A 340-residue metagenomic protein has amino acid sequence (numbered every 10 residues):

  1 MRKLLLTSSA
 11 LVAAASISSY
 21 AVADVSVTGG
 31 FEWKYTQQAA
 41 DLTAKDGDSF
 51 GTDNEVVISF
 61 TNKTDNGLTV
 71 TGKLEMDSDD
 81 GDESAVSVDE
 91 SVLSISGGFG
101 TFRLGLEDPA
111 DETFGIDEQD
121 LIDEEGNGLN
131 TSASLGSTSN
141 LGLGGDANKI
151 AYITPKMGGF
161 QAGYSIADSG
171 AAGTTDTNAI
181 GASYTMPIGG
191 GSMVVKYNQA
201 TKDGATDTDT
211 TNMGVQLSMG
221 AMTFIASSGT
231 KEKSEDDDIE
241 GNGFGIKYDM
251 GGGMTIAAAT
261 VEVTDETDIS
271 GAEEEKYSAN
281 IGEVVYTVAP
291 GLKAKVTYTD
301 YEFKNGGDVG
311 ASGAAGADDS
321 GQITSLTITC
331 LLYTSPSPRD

Functional and structural regions predicted by a protein language model:
M1-S335, R339: Outer-membrane beta-barrel proteins
